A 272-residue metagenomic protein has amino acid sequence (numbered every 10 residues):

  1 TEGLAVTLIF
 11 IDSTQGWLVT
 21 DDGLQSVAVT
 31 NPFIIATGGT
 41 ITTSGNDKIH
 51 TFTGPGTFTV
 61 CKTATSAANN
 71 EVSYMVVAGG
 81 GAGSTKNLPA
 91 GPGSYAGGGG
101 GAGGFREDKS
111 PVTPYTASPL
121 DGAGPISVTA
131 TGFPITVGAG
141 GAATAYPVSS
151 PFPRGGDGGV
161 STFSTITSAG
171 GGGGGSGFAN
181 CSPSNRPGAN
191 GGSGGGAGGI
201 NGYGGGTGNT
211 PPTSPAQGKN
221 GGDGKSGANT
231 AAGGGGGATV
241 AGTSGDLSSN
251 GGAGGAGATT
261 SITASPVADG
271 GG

Functional and structural regions predicted by a protein language model:
T1-G272: Glycine-biased low-complexity/repetitive sequence motifs
